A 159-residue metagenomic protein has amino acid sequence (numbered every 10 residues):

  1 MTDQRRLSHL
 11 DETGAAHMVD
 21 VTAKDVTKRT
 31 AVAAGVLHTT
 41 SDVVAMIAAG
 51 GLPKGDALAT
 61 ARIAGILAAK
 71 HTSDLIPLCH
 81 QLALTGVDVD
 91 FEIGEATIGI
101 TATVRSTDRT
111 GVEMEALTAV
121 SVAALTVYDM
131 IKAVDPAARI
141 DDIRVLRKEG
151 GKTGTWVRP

Functional and structural regions predicted by a protein language model:
M1-L58, I63-H80, L84-P159: C-terminal binding/interaction regions
